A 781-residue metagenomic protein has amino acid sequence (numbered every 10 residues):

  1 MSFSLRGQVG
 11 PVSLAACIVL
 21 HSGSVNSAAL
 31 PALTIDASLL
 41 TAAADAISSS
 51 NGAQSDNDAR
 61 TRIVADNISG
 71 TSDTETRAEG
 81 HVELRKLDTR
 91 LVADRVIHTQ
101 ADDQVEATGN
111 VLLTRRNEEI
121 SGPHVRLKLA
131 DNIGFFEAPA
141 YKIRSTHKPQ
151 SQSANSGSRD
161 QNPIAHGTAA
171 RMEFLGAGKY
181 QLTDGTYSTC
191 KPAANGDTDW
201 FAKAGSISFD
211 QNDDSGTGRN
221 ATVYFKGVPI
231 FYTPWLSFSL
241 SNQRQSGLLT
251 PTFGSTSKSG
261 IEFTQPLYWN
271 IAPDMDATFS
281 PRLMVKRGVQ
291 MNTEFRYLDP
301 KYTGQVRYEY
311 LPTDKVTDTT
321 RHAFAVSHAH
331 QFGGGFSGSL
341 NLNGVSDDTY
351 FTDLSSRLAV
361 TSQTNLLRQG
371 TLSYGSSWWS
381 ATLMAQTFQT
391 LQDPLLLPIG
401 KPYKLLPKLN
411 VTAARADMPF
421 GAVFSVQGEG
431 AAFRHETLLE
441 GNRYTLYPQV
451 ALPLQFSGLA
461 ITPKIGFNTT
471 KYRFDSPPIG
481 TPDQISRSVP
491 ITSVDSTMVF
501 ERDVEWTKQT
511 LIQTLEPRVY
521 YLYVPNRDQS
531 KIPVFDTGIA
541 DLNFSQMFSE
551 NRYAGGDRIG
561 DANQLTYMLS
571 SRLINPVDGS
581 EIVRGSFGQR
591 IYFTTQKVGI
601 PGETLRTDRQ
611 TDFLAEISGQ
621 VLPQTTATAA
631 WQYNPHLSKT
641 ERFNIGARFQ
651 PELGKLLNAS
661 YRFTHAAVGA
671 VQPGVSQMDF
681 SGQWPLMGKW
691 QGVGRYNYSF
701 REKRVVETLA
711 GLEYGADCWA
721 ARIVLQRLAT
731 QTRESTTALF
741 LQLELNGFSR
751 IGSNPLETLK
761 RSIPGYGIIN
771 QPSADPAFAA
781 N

Functional and structural regions predicted by a protein language model:
M1-V12: Bacterial N-terminal signal peptides that target proteins for export
A16, S27-Q181, Q265, W269-I271 (+3 more regions): Post-signal-peptide, soluble extracytosolic/periplasmic N-terminal scaffold domains of envelope/secretory systems
S22-S24: N-terminal signal peptide c-region/cleavage motif recognized by signal peptidases
E118, H124-F135, P139-S188, P192-A202 (+1 more regions): Outer-membrane beta-barrel proteins and related beta-barrel translocases across Gram-negative bacteria
